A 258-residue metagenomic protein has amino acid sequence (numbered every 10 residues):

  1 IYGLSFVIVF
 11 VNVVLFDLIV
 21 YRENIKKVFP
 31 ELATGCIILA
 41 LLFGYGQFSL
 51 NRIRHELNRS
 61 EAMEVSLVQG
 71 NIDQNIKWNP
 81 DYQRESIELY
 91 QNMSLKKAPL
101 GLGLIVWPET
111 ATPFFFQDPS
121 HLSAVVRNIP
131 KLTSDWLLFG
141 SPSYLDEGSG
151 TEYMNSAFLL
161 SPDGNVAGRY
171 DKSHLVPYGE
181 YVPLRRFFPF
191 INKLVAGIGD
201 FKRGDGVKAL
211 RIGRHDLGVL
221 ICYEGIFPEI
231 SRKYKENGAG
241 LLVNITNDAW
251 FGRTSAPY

Functional and structural regions predicted by a protein language model:
I1-I53, E88, L95, R253: Membrane-embedded alpha-helical bundles of multi-pass enzymes that act on lipidic or dolichyl-linked glycan substrates
Y21-P30, R54-S60, L145-T151, N165 (+1 more regions): Short, glycine- and charge-enriched coil/turn segments that flank and shape catalytic ligand pockets
N24-P30, S66-V68, Y178-V182, R203-D205: A broad, low-specificity signal for short, low-complexity segments enriched in glycine/proline and polar/charged
I37-R52, A62-N75, I245: Transmembrane alpha-helical segments
R54-V68, V207-G218: Beta-strand-turn-beta hairpins that frame and shape the catalytic cleft of phosphate-ester-processing enzymes
N79, R84-E88, N92-L95, P99-Y258: Solvent-exposed soluble domains appended to multi-pass membrane proteins
